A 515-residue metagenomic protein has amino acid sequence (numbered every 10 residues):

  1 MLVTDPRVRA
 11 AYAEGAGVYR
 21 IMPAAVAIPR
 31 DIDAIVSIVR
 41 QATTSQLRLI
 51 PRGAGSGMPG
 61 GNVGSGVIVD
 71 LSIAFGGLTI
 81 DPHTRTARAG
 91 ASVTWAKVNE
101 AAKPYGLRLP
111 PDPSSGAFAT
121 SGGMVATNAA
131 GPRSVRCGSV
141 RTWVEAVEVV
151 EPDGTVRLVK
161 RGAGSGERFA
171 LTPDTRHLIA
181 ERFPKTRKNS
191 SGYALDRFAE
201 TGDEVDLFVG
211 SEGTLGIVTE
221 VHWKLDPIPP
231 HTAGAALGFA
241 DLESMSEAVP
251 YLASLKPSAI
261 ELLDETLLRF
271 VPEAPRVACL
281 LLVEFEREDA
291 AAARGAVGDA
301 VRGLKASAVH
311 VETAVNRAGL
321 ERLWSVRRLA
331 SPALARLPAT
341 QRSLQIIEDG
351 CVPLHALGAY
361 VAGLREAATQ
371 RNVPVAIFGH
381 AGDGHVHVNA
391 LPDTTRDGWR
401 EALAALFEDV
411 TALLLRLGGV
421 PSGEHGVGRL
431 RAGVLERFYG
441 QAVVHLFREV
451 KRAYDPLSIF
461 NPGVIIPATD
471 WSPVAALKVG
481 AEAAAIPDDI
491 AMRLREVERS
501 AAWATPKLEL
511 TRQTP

Functional and structural regions predicted by a protein language model:
M1-R40, T44, A54-R85, S114 (+7 more regions): N-terminal flexible segment immediately upstream of the FAD-binding catalytic core in FAD-dependent oxidoreductases
L2-P6, A27-P29, R48-G53, G60 (+16 more regions): General beta-strand structural signal in soluble alpha/beta enzymes
G17, A126, S134-C137, V144-R328 (+4 more regions): C-terminal substrate-binding/cap subdomain adjacent to the FAD-binding core in PCMH-type and related FAD-linked
G17-L49, V67-S115, A129-A170, P227-A240 (+3 more regions): N-terminal glycine-rich flavin-associated loop
A34-S37, K97, E243-E247, D289-V297 (+2 more regions): Short, conserved charged micro-motifs
M124-R133, T201-K224, G379-H385, P421-G428 (+2 more regions): Conserved phosphate/anionic-ligand binding catalytic regions in large, soluble enzymes, centered on
R396-L415, Y439-V450: Helical (often loop-to-helix) elements that flank the catalytic cores of nucleotide-handling enzymes
A442-H445, E449-P515: Ferredoxin-type iron-sulfur electron-transfer modules and their immediate structural context
